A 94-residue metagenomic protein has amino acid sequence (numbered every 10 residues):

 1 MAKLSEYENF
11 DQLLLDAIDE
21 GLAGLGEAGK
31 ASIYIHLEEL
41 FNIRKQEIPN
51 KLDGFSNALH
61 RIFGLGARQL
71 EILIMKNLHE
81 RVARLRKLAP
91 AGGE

Functional and structural regions predicted by a protein language model:
M1-E94: Long, compositionally biased intrinsically disordered regulatory segments in eukaryotic proteins
